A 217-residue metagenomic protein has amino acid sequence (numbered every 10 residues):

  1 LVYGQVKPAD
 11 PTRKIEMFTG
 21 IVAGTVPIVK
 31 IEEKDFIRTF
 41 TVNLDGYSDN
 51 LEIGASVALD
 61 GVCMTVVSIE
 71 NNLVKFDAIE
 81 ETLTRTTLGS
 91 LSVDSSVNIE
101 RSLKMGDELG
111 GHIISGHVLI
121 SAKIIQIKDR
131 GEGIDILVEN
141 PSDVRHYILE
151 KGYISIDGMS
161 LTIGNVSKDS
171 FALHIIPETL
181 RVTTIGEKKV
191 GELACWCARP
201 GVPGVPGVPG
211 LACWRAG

Functional and structural regions predicted by a protein language model:
Y3-Q5: Low-complexity, intrinsically disordered or signal/transmembrane-proximal segments
K7-T12: Short, low-complexity intrinsically disordered segments enriched in A/P/G/S/L with frequent Arg, especially at protein
I15-G210, G217: Conserved loop->alpha-helix
